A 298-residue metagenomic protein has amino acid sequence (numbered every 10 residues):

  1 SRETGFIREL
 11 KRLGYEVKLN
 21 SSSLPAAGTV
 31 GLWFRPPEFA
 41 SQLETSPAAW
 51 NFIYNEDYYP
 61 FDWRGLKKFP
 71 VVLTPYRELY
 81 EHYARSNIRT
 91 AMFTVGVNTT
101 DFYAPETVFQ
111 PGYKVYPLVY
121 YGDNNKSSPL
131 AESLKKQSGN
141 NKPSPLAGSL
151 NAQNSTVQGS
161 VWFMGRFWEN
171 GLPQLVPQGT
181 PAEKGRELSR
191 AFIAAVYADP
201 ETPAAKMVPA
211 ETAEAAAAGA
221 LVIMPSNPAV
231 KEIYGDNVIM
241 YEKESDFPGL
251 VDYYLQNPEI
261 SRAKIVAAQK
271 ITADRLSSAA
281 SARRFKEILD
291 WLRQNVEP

Functional and structural regions predicted by a protein language model:
S1-G28, R35-S46, N55-D236: Nucleotide-sugar donor-binding catalytic core of glycosyltransferases
K68, E211, L250, A267-A268: Short, hydrophobic/aromatic alpha-helical segments in well-folded domains
V238-S245, Y253-P258: Conserved acidic donor-binding segment of nucleotide-sugar-dependent glycosyltransferases
Q256-D290: A charged, aromatic-enriched C-terminal amphipathic alpha-helix characteristic of glycosyltransferases across folds
D290-P298: Generic C-terminal helix-cap and adjacent flexible tail
